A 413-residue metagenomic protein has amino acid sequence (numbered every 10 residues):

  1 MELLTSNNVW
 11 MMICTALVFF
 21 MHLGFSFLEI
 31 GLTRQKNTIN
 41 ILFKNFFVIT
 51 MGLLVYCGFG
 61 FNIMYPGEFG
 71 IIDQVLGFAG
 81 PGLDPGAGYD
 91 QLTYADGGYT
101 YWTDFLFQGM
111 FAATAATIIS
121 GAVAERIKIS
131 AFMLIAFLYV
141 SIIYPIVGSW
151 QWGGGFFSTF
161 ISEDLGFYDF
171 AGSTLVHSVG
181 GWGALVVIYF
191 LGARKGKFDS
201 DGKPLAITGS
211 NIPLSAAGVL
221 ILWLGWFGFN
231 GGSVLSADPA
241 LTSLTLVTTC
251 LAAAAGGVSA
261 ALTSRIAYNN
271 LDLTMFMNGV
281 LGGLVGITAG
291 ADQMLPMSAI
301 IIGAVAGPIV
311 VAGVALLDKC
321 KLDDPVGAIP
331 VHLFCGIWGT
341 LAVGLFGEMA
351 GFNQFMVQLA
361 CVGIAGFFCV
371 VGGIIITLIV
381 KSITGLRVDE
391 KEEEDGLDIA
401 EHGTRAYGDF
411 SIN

Functional and structural regions predicted by a protein language model:
M1-N413: Hydrophobic alpha-helical transmembrane bundles of multi-pass membrane proteins
